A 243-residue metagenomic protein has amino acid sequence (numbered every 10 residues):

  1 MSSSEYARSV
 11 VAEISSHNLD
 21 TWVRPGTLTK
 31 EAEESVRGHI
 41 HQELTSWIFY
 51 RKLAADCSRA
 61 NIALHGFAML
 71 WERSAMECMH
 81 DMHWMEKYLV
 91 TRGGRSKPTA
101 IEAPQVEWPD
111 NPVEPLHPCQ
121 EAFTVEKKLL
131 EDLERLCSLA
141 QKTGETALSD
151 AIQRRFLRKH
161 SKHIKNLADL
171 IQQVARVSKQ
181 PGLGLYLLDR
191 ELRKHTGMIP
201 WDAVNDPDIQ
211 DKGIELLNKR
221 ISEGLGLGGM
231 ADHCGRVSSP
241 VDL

Functional and structural regions predicted by a protein language model:
M1-L243: Iron-associated oxidoreductase/ferritin-like identity signal
